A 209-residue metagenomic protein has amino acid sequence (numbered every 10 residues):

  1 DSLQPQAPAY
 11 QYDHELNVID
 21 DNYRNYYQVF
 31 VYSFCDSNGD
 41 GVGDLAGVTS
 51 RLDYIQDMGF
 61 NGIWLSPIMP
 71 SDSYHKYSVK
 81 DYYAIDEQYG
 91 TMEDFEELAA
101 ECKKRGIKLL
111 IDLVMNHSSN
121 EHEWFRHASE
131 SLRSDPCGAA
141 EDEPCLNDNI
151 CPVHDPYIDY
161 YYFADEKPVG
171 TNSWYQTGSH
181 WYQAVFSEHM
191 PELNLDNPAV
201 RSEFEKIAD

Functional and structural regions predicted by a protein language model:
S2-S202: Acidic/aromatic-lined carbohydrate-recognition and catalytic surfaces of CAZymes acting on diverse glycans
E203, I207-D209: Radical SAM [4Fe-4S] cluster-binding motif and immediate context
